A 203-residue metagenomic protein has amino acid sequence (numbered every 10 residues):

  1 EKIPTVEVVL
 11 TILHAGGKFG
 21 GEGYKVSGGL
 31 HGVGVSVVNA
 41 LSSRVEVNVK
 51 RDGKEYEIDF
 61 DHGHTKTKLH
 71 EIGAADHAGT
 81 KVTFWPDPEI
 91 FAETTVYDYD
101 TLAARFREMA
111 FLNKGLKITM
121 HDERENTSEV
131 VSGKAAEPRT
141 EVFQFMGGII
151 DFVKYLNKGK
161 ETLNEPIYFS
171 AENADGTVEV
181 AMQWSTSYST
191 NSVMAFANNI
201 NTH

Functional and structural regions predicted by a protein language model:
E1-T5, G16-G147: GHKL-type ATPase core
V6, G79, T177-A181: Short glycine-rich loop/turn motifs
V9: Short basic (Lys/Arg) and small-residue
I12-L13: Mobile ATP-lid/nucleotide-binding loop of the nucleotide-binding subdomain
D100, E108-M109, G115, T119-H203: GHKL/Histidine-kinase-like ATPase module
